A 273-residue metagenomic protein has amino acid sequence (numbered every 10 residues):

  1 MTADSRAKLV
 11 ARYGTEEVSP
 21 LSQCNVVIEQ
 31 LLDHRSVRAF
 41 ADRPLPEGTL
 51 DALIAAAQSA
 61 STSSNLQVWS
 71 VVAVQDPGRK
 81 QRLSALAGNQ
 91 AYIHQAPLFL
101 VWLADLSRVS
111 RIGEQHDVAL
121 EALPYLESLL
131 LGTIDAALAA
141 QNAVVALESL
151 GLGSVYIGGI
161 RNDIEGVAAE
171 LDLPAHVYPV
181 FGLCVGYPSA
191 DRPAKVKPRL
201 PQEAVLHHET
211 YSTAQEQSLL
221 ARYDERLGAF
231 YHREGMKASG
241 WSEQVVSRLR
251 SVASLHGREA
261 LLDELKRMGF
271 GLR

Functional and structural regions predicted by a protein language model:
M1-R273: Acidic, surface-exposed loops and disordered segments
